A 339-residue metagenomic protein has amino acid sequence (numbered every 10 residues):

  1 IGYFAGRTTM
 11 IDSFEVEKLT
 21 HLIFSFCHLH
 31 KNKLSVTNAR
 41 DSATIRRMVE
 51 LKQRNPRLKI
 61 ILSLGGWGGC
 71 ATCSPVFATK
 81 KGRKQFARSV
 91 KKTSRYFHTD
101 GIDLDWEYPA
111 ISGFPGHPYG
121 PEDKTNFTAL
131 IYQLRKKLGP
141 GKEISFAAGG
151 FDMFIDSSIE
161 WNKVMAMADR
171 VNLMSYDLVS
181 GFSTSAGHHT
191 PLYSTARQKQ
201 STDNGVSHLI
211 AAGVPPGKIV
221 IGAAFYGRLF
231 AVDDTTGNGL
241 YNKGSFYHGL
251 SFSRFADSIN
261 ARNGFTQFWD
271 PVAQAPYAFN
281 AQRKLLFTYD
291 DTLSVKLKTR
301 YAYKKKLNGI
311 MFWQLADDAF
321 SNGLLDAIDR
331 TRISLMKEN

Functional and structural regions predicted by a protein language model:
I1-S94, I111, A186, L325 (+1 more regions): Glycan-recognition patch characteristic of GH18 chitinases/ENGases and related GlcNAc/peptidoglycan-binding proteins
F4-K18, A78-Y96, D152-K163, V206 (+1 more regions): Short, acidic/polar
A5, S25, D100, D105-E107 (+3 more regions): Conserved residues at the C-terminal ends of beta-strands
T20, P56-I60, H98-I102, P140-I144 (+3 more regions): Short, well-ordered coil/turn segments that N-cap beta-strands
L22, L62, L104, L134 (+4 more regions): Conserved, mostly hydrophobic/aromatic
H30-A43, R88, P109-S258: Substrate-binding surface in catalytic domains of secreted glycosidases
L64, G181, A223-Y301, A327-N339: Glycan-binding loop/region signatures in secreted carbohydrate-active enzymes
P118-T125, P140-K142, P271, A319-N339: Short acidic, glycine/proline-enriched helix-loop-strand junctions
